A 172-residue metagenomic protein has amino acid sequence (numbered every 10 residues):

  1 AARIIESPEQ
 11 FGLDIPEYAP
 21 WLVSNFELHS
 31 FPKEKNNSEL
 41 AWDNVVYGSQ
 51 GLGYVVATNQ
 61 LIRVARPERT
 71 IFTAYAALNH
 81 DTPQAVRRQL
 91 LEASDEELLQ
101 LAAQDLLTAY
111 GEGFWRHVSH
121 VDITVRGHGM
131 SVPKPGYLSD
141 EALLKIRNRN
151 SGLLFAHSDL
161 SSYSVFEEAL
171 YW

Functional and structural regions predicted by a protein language model:
A1-A41: Central helical "cap/lid" subdomain
E27, K33-W172: Conserved flavin/dinucleotide-binding core of flavoenzymes
